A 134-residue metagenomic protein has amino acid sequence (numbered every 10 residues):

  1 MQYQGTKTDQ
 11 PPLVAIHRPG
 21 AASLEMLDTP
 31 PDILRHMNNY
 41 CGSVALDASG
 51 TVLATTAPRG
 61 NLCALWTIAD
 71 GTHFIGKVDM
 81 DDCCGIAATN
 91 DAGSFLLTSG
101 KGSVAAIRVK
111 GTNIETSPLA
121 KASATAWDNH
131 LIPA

Functional and structural regions predicted by a protein language model:
M1-Q4, P58, G100-G102: Short loop/turn segments immediately following the C-termini of beta-strands
G5-P12, P58-N61: Short, solvent-exposed loop/turn segments at conserved positions within beta-propeller repeat blades
Q10-G20: Beta-propeller blade signature
R18-A21, T67-G71, V109-G111: Short loop/turn segments that connect beta-strands within beta-propeller blades
E25-R35, T72-V78, N113-A120: A short beta-strand motif characteristic of beta-propeller blades
H36-A45, M80-T89, L119-A134: Repeated scaffold domains used in trafficking and secretory/extracellular systems, primarily beta-propellers
S49-T51, D91-S94: Short coil/turn segments that connect the beta-strands within blades of beta-propeller domains
L97-A134: Blade-level signature of beta-propeller repeat domains, shared across WD40, Kelch, NHL, RCC1 and BNR/Asp-box propellers
